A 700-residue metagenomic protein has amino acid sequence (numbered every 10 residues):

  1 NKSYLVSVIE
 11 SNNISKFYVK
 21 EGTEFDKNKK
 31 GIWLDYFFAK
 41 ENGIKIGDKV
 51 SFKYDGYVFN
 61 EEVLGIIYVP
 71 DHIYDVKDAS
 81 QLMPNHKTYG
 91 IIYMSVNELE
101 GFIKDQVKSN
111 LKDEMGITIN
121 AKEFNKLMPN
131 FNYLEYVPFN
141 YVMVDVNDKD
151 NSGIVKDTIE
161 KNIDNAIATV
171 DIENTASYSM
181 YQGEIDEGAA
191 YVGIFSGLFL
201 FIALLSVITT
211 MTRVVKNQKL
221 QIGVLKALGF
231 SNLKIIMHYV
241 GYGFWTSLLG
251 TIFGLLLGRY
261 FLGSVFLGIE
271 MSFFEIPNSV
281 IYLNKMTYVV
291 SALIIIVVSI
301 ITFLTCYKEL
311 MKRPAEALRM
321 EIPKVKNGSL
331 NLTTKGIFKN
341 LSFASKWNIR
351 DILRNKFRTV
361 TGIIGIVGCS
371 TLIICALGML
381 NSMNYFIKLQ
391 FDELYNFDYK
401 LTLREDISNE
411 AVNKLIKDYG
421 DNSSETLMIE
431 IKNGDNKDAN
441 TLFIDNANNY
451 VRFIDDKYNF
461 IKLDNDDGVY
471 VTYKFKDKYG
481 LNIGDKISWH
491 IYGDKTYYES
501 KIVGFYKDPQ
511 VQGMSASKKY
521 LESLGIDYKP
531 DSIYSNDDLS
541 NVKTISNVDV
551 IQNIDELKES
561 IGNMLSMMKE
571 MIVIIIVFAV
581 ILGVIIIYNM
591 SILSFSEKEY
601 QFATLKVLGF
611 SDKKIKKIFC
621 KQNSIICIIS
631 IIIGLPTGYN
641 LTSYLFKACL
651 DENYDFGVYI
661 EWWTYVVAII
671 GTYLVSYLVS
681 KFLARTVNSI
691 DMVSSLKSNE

Functional and structural regions predicted by a protein language model:
N1-K16, P70-D71, Y136, S424-D455 (+2 more regions): Short acidic/polar micro-motifs at solvent-exposed secondary-structure junctions
N1-L204, N232, S272, F386-Y399 (+1 more regions): Membrane transport/envelope proteins' first extracytoplasmic loop
D164, I208-V214, Q218-L220, F244-I276 (+5 more regions): Small-residue-rich transmembrane alpha-helices
N174-S177, L233-M237, G241, L341 (+6 more regions): Alpha-helical membrane-protein architecture signal
A203-F244, I585-I625: Interfacial "coupling" helices/loops that link adjacent transmembrane helices in transporter permeases
N217-Q221, A227, S231-K234, Y260-Y288 (+6 more regions): Feature of multi-pass inner-membrane transport and sensor proteins that recognizes transmembrane helices together
F343-D477, N482-D485, H490, M567: Juxtamembrane segments of multi-pass membrane proteins
D531-Y534, T544-K647, D651, D655-I660 (+3 more regions): C-terminal transmembrane helical bundles of large multi-pass transporters and their helix-start/helix-kink determinants
